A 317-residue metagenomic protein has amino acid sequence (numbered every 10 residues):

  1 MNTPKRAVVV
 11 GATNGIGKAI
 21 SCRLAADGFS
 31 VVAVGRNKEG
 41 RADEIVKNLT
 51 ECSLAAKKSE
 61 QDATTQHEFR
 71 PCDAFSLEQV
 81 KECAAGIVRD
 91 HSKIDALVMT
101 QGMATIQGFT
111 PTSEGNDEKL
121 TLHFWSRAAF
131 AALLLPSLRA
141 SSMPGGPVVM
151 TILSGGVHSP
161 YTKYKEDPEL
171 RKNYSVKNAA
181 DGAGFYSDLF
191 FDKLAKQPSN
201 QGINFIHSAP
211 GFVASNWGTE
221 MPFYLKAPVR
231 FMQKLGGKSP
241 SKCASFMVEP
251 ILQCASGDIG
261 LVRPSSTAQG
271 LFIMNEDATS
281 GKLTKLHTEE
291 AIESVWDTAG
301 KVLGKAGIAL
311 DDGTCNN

Functional and structural regions predicted by a protein language model:
N2-R70, G86, D90, T162-N317: NAD(P)H-dependent oxidoreductase Rossmann-fold/reductase module
V8, D95-V98, L120: N-terminal Rossmann-like NAD(P) cofactor-binding module of classical short-chain dehydrogenase/reductase
A74-S92: Conserved Rossmann-fold cofactor-binding substructure of NAD(P)-dependent oxidoreductases
K93-I94, L138-K163, N200-I203: Active-site loop of short-chain dehydrogenase/reductase
M99-Q107: Conserved NAD(P)H cofactor-binding loop of Rossmann-fold oxidoreductase domains
I106-H123: Short alpha-helical oligomerization interface
K119-L134, M150, V176-A183: Short alpha-helix in the Rossmann-fold core of NAD(P)-dependent oxidoreductases
L122-M143, D192-K196: Amphipathic alpha-helical dimer-interface segment in Rossmann-like NAD(P)H-dependent oxidoreductases
